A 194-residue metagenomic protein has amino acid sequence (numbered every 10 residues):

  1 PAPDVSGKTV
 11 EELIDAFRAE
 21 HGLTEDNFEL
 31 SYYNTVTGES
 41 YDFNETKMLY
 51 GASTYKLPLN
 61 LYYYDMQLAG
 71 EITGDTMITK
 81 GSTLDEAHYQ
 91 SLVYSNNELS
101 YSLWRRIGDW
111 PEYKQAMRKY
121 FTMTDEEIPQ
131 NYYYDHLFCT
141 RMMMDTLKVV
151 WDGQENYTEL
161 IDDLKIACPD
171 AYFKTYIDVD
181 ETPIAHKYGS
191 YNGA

Functional and structural regions predicted by a protein language model:
P1-K47: Beta-lactamase-like hydrolase cores
S6, T35-V36, D75-N96, I107-D109: Acidic helix-start/capping segments at beta-turn-to-alpha-helix junctions
K8-D15, L61, Y89, Y101 (+3 more regions): Solvent-exposed, polar/charged alpha-helical surfaces in well-ordered, non-transmembrane soluble domains, broadly
G38, M48-I72, I78, S91: Active-site SXXK
E45-Y50, T79-G81, P129-F138: A glycine-rich, coil/turn loop motif that links secondary-structure elements
D65-E86, N156-L160: Short, well-structured active-site flanking segments
E98-E155: Mid-domain, small-residue-enriched loop/turn segments at the edges of structured enzyme/sensor domains
F173-A194: Short, Gly/Ser/Thr-enriched beta-strand-loop segments that form substrate-interacting elements of hydrolase/peptidase
